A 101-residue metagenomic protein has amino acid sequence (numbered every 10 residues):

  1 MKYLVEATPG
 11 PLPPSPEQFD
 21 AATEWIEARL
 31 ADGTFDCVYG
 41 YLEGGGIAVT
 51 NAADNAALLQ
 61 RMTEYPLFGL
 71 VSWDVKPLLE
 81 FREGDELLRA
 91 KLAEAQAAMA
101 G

Functional and structural regions predicted by a protein language model:
M1-G101: Conserved, structured core segments of small domains
